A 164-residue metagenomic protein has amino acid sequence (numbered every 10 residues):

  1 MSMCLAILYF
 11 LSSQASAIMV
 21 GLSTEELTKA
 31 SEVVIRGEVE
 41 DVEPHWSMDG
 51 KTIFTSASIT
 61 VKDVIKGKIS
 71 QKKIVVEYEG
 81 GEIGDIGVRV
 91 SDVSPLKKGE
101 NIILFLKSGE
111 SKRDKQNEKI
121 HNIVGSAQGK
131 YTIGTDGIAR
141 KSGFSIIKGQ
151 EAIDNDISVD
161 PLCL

Functional and structural regions predicted by a protein language model:
S2-C4, L8-L164: Transition segments tied to proteolytic processing and entry into folded domains
